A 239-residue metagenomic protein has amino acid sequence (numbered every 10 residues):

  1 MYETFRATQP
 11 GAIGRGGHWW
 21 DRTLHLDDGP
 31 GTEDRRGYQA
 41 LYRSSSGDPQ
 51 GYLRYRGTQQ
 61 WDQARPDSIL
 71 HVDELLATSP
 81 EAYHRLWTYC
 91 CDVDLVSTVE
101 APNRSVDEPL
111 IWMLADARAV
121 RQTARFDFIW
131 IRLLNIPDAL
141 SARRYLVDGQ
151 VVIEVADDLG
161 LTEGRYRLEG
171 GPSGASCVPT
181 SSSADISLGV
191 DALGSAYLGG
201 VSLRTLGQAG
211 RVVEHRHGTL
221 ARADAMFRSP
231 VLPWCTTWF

Functional and structural regions predicted by a protein language model:
M1-F239: Intrinsically disordered, low-complexity, positively biased terminal segments
